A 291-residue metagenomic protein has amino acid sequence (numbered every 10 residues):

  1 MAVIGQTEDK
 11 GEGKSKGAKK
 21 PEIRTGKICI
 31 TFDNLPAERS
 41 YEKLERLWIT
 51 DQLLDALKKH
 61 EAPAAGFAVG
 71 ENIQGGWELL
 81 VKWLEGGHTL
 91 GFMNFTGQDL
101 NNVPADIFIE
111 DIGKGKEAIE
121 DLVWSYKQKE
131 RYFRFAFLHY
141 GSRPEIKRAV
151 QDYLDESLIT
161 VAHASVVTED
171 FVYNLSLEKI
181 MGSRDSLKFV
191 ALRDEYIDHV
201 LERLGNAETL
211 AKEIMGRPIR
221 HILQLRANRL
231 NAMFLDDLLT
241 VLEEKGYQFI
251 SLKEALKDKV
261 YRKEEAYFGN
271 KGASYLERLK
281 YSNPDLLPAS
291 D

Functional and structural regions predicted by a protein language model:
A2-I23, N283-D291: Sec-dependent signal peptide cleavage junction
K10, K14-K20, K27, K43 (+14 more regions): Context-gated lysine
G17-F135, L223, V241, K257: Active-site beta->alpha N-cap acidic-glycine motif
L35-L47, I107, S183, F189 (+2 more regions): Acidic/histidine-rich helix-loop elements that form or flank divalent-metal/phosphate-binding sites at the catalytic
K58-H60, H163, M215-R217, A227-D291: C-terminal domain-boundary segment and adjacent tail
Q74-G76, D99-Q248, E254: Catalytic domains of cell-wall/extracellular-matrix polysaccharide-remodeling enzymes, centered on de-N-acetylation
